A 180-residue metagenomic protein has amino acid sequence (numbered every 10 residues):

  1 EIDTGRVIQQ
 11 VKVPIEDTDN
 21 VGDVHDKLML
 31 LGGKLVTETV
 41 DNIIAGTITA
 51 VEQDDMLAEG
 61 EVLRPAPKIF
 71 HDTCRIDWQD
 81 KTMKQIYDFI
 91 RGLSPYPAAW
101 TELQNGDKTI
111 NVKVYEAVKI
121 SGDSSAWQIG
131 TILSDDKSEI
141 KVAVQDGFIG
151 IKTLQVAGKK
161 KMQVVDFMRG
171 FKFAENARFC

Functional and structural regions predicted by a protein language model:
E1-P65: Donor/substrate-binding cores of folate-linked one-carbon enzymes
A58-C180: Internal anion-binding site segments
